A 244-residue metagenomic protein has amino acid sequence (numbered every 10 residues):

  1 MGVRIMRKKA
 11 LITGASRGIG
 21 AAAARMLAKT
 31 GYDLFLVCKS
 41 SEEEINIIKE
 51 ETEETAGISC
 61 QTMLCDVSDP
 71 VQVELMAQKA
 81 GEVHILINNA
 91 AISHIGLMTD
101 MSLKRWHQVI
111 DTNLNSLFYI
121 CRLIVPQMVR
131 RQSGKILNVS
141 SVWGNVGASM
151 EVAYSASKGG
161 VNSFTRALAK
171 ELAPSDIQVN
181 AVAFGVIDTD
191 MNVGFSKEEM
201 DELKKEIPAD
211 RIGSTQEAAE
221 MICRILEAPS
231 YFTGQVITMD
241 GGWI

Functional and structural regions predicted by a protein language model:
S16-R17: Conserved glycine-rich cofactor-binding loop
L97-M98, R105-I110, E199, L203: Substrate-binding pocket helix/loop in short-chain dehydrogenase/reductase
C121, S157, T165: Active-site helix of classical SDR
P126, K170-P174: Alpha-helical segment proximal to the catalytic Tyr-Lys
S133, R211-M239: C-terminal substrate-recognition "lid" of short-chain dehydrogenase/reductases
S141: Residue(s) in the substrate-gating loop at a strand-loop-helix junction that position the organic substrate next
A173, Q178, F232-G234: Short, small/polar-rich loop/turn modules that mediate ligand/substrate recognition or access, typified
